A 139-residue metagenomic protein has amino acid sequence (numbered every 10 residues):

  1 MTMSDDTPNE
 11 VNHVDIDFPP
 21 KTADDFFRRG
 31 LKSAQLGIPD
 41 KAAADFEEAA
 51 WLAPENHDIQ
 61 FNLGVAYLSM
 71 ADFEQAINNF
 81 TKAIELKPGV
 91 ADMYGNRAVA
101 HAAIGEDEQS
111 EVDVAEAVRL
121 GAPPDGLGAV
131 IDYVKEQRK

Functional and structural regions predicted by a protein language model:
M1-K139: Alpha-helical tetratricopeptide repeat
